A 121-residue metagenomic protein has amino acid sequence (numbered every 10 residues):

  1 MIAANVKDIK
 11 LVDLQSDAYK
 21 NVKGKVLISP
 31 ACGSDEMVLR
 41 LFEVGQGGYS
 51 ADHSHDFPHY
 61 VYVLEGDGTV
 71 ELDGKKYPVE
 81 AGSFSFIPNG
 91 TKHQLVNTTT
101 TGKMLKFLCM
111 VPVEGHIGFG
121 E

Functional and structural regions predicted by a protein language model:
M1-E36, G120-E121: A short, N-terminal "cap"/entry segment at the start of jelly-roll beta-barrel domains of the cupin/DSBH fold
K25, R40-H55, N89: Conserved short histidine dyad/triad with adjacent acidic residue
P30, Y49-H55, V96-T98, G120: Short histidine-centered beta-strand/loop micro-motifs that create catalytic or ligand/metal-coordination sites
G33, N89-H116: Ligand-binding loop in jelly-roll beta-barrel domains
E43-G45, S54-V70, M110-P112: Short, conserved beta-strand element in jelly-roll/cupin
Y49-A51, T69, S85, N89-L95: Histidine-centered metal-chelating micro-motifs
P58, Y77, H93: Glycine-centered loop/turn positions within well-structured domains that cap or flank conserved ligand/cofactor-binding
K75-N89: Short acidic-glycine-tyrosine-enriched beta hairpin
